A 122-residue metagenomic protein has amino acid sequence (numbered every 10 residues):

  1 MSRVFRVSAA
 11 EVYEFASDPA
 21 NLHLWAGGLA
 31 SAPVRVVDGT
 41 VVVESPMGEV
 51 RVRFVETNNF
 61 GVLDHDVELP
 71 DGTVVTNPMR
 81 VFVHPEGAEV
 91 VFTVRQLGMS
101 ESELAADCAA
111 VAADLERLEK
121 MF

Functional and structural regions predicted by a protein language model:
M1-R35: Hydrophobic ligand-binding cavity/cleft-lining segments
R3, V50-E56, V67, T76-V83: Hydrophobic/aromatic beta-strand elements that line small-molecule binding cavities or substrate pockets in beta-rich
R6-A9, V55-N59, V81-E89, K120: A short, structured loop/turn motif at beta-sheet edges
V12-A16, L22, V41, F54 (+3 more regions): Hydrophobic pocket/interface hotspot
S31-V36, V43, F54-T57, V81: Short, exposed beta-strand/loop patches in secreted or surface proteins that constitute
T40-P46, L63-P70, V94: Short beta-strand segments that buttress and anchor functional surface loops
N59, P70-G72, H84-E86, R95-M99: Short coil/turn motifs at secondary-structure junctions
E89-F122: A conserved amphipathic terminal alpha-helix motif
